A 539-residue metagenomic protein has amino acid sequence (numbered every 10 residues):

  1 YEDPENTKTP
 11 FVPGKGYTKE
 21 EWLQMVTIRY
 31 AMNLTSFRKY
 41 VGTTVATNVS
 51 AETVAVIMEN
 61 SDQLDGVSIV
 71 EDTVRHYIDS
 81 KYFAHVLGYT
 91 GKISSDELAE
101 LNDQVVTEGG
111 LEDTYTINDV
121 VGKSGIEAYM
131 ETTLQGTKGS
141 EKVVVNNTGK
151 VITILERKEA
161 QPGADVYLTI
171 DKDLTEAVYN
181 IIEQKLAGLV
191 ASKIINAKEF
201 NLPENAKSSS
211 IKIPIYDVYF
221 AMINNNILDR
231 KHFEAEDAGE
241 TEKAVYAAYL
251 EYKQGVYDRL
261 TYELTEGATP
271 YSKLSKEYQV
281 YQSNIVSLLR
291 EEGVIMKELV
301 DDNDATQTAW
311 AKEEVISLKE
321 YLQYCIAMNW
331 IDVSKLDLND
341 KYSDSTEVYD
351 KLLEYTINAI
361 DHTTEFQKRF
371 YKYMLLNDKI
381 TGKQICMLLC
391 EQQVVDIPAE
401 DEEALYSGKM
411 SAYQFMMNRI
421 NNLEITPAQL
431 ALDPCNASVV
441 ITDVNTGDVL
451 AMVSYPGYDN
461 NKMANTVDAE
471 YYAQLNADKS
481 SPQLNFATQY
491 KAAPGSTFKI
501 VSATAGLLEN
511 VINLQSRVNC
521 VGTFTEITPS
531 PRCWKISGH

Functional and structural regions predicted by a protein language model:
Y1-A469: Periplasmic/cell-envelope proteins involved in peptidoglycan metabolism and beta-lactam response
I57, V86, E176-L186, T446-G447 (+1 more regions): Active-site SXXK
L64-G66, F83-A84, E131, N460 (+6 more regions): Generic secondary-structure boundary/loop-capping signal
K81, Q161-G163, P434-C435, Q483 (+3 more regions): Short, solvent-exposed loop/turn segments at the edges of secondary structure
A164-I170, A431-A437, E470-F498, L514-V518: Short active-site loop at a secondary-structure junction that contains or immediately precedes the catalytic residue(s)
A206-K207, Q474-N476, W534-I536: Short alpha-helix boundary/capping motifs
M463-T466, A492-H539: Short, glycine/proline-biased beta-turn/loop segments that scaffold the active-site neighborhood
